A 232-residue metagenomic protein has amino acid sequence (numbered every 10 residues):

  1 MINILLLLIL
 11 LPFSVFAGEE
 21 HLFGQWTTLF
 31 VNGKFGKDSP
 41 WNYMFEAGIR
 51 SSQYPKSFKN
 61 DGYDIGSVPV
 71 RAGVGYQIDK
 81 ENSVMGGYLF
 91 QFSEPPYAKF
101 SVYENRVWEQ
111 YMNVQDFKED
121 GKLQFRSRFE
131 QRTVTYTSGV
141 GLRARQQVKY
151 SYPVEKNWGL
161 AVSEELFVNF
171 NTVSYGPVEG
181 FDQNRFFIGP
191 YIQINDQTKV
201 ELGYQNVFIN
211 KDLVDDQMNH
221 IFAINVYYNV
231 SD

Functional and structural regions predicted by a protein language model:
M1-F23, V230: Bacterial Sec-dependent N-terminal signal peptides
A17-G75, S83-M85: Start-of-domain marker
F23-T27, D64-V68, Y103-V107, V140-A144 (+2 more regions): Residues that define the transmembrane beta-barrel architecture of outer-membrane proteins
L29-G33, A72-Y76, E109-Q115, Q146-Y152 (+2 more regions): Residues on the lipid-exposed face of transmembrane beta-strands in outer-membrane beta-barrel proteins
D38-F45, E81-G86, K118-L123, K156-L160 (+2 more regions): Repeated loop/turn-to-beta-strand initiation elements of outer-membrane beta-barrel proteins
F45-I49, G86-F90, F125-F129, V162-L166 (+2 more regions): Transmembrane beta-barrel strands of outer-membrane/channel proteins
S51-S57, F92-P96, F117-E119, Q131-T135 (+3 more regions): Gram-negative outer-membrane beta-barrel proteins
V162, S174, G180-F181, R185-D232: Predominantly the C-terminal beta-signal and adjacent terminal strand-loop region of outer-membrane beta-barrel
